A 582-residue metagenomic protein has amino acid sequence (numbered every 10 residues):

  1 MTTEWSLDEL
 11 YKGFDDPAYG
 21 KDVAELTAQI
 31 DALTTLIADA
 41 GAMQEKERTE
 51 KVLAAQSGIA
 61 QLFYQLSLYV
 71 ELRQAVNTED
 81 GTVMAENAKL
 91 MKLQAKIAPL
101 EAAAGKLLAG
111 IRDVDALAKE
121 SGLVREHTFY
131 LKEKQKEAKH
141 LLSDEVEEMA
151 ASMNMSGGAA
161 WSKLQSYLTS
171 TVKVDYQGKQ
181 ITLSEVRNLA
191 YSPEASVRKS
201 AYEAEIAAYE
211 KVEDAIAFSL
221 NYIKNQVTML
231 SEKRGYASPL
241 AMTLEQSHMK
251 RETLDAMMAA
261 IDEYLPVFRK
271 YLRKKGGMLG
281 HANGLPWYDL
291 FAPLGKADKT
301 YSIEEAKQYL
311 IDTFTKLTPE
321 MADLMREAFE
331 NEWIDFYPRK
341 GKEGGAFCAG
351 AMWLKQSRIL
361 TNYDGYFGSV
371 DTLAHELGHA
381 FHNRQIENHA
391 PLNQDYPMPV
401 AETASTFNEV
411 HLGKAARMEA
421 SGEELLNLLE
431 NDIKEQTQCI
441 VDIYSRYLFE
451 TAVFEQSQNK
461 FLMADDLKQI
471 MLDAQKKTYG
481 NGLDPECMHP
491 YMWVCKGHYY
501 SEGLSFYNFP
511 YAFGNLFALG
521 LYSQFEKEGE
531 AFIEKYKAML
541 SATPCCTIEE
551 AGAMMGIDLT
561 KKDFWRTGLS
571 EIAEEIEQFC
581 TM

Functional and structural regions predicted by a protein language model:
M1-K296, T581: A well-structured
K132-L141, H248, G277, H281-L285 (+7 more regions): C-terminal, non-catalytic "cap/extension" segments appended to globular domains
G235, D364-R384, S405, V410 (+2 more regions): Active-site recognition of the HExxH zinc-binding catalytic motif
M278-T313, R326, C348, H382 (+4 more regions): Long, K/E/R/D-enriched contiguous segments that form extended
K299-I303, W353-A374: Short pre-active-site segment immediately N-terminal to the catalytic Zn-binding motif
K299-Y301, I334-Q356: Catalytic zinc-binding patch centered on the HExxH motif and its immediate surroundings that defines zinc-dependent
K316-D323, A349, H379, N383-A390 (+1 more regions): Conserved helix-loop functional segments at active or binding sites
P397-E424, D432-K434, Q438, G514: Post-HExxH zinc-binding segment in Zn-dependent metallohydrolases
